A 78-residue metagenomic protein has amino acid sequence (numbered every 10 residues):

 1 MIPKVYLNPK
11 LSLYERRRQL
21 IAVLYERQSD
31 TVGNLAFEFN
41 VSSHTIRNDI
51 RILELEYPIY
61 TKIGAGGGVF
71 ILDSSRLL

Functional and structural regions predicted by a protein language model:
M1-L78: Short, basic/aromatic recognition patches that contact phosphate-bearing ligands
